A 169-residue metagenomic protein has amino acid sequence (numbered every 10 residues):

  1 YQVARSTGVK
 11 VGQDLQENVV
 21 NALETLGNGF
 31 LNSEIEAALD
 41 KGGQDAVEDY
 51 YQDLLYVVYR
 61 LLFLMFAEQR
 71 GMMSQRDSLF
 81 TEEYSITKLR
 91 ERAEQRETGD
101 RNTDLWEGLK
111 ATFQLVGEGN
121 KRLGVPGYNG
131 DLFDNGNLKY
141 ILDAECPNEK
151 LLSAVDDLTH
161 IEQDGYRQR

Functional and structural regions predicted by a protein language model:
Y1-R169: Preference for the N-terminal adenyl/adenosyl cofactor-binding alpha/beta module
